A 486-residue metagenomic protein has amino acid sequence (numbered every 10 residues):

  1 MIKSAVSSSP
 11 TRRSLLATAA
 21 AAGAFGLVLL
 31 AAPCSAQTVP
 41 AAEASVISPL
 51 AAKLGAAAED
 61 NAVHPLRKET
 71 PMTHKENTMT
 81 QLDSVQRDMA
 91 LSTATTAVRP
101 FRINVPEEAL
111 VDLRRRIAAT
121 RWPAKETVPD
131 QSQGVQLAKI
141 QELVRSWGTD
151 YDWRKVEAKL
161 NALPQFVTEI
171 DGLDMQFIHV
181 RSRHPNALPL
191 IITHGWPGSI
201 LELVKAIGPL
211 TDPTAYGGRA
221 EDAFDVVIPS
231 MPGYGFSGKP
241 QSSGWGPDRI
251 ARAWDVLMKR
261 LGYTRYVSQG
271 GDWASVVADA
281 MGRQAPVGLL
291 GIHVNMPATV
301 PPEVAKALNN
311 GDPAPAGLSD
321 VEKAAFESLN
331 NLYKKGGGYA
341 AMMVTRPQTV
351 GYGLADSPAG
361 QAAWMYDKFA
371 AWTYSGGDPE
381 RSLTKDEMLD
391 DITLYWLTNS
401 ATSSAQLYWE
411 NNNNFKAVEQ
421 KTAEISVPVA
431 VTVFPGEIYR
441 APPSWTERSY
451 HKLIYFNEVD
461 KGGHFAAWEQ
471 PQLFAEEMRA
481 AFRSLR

Functional and structural regions predicted by a protein language model:
M1-P10, A17-L29: N-terminal secretory signal peptides
E108-N186, E387, W396-N399, S403-V418: Non-catalytic accessory segments flanking enzyme active sites
W153-K155, G218, M231-W245, D279: Glycine-rich "HGGG/HGxG" loop immediately N-terminal to the catalytic nucleophile of the alpha/beta-hydrolase
A187-G195: Short beta-strand element of the alpha/beta-hydrolase
P209, P213-Y216, T264-P313: Conserved hydrolase catalytic core segment
L210-F236: Conserved alpha/beta-hydrolase
D248-Y266: Conserved acidic catalytic loop of the alpha/beta-hydrolase fold
M343-R486: C-terminal subdomain of alpha/beta-hydrolase-fold enzymes, centered on the catalytic histidine and its supporting
